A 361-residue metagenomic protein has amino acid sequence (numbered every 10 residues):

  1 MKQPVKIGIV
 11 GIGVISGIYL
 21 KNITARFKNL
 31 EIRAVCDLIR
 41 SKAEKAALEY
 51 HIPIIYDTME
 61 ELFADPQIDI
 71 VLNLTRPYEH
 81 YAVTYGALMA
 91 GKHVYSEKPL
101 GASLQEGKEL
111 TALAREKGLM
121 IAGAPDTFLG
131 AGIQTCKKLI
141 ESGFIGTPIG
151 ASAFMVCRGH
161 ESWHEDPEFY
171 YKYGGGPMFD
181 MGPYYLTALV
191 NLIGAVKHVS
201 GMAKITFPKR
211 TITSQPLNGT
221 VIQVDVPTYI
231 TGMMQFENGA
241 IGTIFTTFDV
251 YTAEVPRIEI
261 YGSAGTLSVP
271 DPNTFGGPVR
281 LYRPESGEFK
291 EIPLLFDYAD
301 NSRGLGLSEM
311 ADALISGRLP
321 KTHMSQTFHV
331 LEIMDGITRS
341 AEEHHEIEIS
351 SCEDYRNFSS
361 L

Functional and structural regions predicted by a protein language model:
M1-P4, I70-L72, K108, A311-L361: C-terminal helix-rich "cap/oligomerization" subdomain common to oxidoreductases
M1-Y50: N-terminal Rossmann-like dinucleotide-binding module
P4, L30-I32, I68, P148 (+1 more regions): Core-facing hydrophobic residues within beta-strands of well-ordered domains
P53-M59: Conserved SAM-binding strand-loop segment of SAM-dependent methyltransferases
Y56, S96, I121-G123, I244 (+1 more regions): Hydrophobic residues in well-ordered beta-strands that form the structural core
I70, R76-P77, Y81-F128, G143: Beta-strand-loop-alpha-helix segment that lines the small-molecule cofactor/substrate pocket of alpha/beta enzymes
T127-Q223, H344: Predominantly a Rossmann-like dinucleotide-binding segment in NAD(P)-dependent oxidoreductases
T187-F275, G304-R318, G336, D354-L361: Contiguous beta-strand/loop segments that form the cofactor/metal-binding neighborhood of enzyme cores
